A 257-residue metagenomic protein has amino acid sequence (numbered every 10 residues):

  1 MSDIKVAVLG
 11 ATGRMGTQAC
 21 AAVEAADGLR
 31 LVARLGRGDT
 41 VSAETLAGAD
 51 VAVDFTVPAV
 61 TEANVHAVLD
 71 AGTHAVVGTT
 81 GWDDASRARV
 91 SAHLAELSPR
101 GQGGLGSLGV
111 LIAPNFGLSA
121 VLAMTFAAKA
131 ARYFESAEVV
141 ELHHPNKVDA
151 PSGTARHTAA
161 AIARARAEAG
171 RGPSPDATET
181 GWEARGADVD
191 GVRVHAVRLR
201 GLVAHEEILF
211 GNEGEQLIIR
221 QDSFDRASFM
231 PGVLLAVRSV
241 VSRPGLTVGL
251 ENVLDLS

Functional and structural regions predicted by a protein language model:
K5-L46, E135-S257: C-terminal substrate-binding/catalytic lobe of Rossmann-fold NAD(P)-dependent oxidoreductases
L31, A75-V76, G109-I112: Hydrophobic beta-strand scaffold residues
R37, T80-W82, N115-G117, L142-P145: Short, ordered loop/turn segments at secondary-structure junctions
A49: An anion/phosphate-binding loop that grips the pyrophosphate of nucleotide cofactors and donors
A52-D70, G81-S86: Beta-loop-alpha module in the N-terminal Rossmann-like domain of NAD(P)-dependent dehydrogenases, especially those
H66, T79-V110, V121, T125-K129: Rossmann-fold NAD(P)-binding glycine/threonine-rich loop
D70-G72, R132: Residues at the C-terminal ends
